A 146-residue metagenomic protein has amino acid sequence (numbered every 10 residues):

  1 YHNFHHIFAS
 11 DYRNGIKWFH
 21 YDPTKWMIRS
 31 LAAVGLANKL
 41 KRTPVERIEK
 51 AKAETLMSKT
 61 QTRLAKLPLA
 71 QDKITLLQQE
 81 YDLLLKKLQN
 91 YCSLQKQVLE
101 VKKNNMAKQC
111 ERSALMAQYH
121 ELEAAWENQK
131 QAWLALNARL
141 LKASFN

Functional and structural regions predicted by a protein language model:
Y1-N146: Cytosolic/stromal cytosol-facing helical appendages immediately following the last transmembrane segment
